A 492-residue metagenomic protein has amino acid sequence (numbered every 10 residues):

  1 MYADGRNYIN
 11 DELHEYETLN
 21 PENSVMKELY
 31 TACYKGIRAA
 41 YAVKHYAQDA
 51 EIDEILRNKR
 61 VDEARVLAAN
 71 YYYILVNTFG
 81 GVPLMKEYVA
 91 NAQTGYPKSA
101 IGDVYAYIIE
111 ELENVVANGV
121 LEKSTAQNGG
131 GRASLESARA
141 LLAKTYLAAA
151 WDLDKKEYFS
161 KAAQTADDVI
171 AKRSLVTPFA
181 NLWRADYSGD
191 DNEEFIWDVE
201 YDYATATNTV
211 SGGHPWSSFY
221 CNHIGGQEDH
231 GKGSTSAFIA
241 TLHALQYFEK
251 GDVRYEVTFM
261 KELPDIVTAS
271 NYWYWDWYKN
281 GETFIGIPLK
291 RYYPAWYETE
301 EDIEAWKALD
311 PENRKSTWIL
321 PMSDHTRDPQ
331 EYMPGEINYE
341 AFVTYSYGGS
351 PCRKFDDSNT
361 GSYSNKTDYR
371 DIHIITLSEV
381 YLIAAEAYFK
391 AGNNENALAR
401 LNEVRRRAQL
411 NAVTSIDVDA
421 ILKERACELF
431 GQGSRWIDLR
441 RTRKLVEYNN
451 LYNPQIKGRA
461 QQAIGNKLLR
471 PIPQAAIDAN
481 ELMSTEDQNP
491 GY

Functional and structural regions predicted by a protein language model:
M1-R6, E113, E136-R139, K144-L320: An aromatic- and glycine-enriched ligand-binding surface/loop that stacks and positions planar moieties
Y2-F79, G95, S99-A106, L112-Q127 (+2 more regions): Conserved, well-structured interaction surfaces
G5-R6, C33-Y34, Y107, R184-Y247 (+5 more regions): Long, intrinsically disordered, low-complexity segments
Q48, I74-P83, A148-K155, G392-N393: Short coil/turn linking the two alpha-helices of tandem helical-hairpin repeats
T268-N402: C-terminal substrate/ligand-recognition segments
